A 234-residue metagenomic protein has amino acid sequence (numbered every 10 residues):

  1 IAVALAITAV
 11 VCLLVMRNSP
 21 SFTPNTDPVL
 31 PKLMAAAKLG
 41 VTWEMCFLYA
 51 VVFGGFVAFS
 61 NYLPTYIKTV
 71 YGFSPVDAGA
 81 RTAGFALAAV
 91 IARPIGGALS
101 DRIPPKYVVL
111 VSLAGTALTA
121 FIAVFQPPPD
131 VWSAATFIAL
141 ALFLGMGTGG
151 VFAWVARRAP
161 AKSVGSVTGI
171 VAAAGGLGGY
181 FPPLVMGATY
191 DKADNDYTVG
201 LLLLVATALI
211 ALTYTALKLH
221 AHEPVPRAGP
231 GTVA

Functional and structural regions predicted by a protein language model:
I1-L14, V199-A216: Symmetry-related core transmembrane helices of the 12-TM Major Facilitator Superfamily/SLC fold
L13-T26, L217-R227: Helix-loop junctions on the cytosolic side of multi-pass membrane transporters, especially the intracellular loop
R17-C46: Juxtamembrane intracellular "pre-TM" segments in multi-pass secondary transporters
G40-V90: Extracytoplasmic gate region of multi-pass secondary transporters
A86-V90, P94, G179-Y180: Residue-level signature of mid-helix packing/kink "hotspots" within the transmembrane helices of 12-pass Major
A92-P104, Y190: Helix-to-loop junctions at the C-terminal end of transmembrane segments in multipass secondary transporters
P104-V151: C-terminal transmembrane helical hairpin of 12-TM major facilitator-type secondary transporters
R158-A193: A late C-terminal transmembrane helix in Major Facilitator Superfamily
